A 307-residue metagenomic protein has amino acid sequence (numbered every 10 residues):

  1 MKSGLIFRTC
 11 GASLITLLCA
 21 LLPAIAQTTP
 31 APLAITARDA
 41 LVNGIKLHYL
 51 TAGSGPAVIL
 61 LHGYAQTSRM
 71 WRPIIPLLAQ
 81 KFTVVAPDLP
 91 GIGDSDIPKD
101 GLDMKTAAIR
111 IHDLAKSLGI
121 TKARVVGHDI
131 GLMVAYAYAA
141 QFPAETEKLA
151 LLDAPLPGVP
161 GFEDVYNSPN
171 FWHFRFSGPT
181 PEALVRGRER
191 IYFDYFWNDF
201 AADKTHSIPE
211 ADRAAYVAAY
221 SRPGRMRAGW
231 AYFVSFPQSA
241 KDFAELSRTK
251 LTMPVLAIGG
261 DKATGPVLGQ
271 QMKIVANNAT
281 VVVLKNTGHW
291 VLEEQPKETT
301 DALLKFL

Functional and structural regions predicted by a protein language model:
M1-F7: N-terminal secretory signal peptides that target proteins for export/translocation
C10-P23: Bacterial N-terminal signal peptides
Q27-R38, G44-L47, A57, V85 (+4 more regions): Flexible "cap/lid" subdomain of the alpha/beta-hydrolase fold that forms the substrate-access gate
I45, L50-D94: Conserved HGGG/HGGXW glycine-rich cap/lid loop of the alpha/beta-hydrolase fold
T67-S68, M133, T287-G288: A short, glycine- and basic residue-enriched loop/turn that sits immediately adjacent to a domain's principal
R69-R72, P76, I109, Y136 (+2 more regions): Surface-exposed alpha-helical interface segments used for non-catalytic interactions
T287-P296, T300: Catalytic histidine-centered segment of alpha/beta-hydrolase-like enzymes
